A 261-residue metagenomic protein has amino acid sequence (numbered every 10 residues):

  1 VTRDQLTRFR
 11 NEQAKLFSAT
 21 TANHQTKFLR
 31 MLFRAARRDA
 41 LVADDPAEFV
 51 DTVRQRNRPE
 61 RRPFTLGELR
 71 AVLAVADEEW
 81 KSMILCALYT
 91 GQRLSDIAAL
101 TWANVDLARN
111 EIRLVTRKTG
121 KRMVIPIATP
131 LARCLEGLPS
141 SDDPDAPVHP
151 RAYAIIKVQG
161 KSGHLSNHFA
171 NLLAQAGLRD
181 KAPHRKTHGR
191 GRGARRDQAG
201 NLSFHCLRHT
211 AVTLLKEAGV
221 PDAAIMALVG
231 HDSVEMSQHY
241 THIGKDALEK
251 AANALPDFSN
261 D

Functional and structural regions predicted by a protein language model:
V1-D4, A182-G219: Short basic/aromatic active-site micro-motif
V1-L41, R58, K157-H164, D180-A182 (+1 more regions): N-terminal core-binding DNA-recognition domain of tyrosine site-specific recombinases/integrases
A19, N23-F28, A36-A98, A108 (+4 more regions): Basic, Lys/Arg- and aromatic-enriched nucleic-acid-binding interface segment
T20, R38, V75, K81-L85 (+4 more regions): C-terminal catalytic core of tyrosine-transesterase DNA break-rejoin enzymes
P63, T116-G120, D222, V229-A254: Catalytic-site neighborhood detector that most strongly recognizes the C-terminal catalytic loop/helix of tyrosine
G67-V72, M123-T129, R133, G137 (+1 more regions): DNA/chromatin major-groove-contacting recognition/catalytic segments
L73, R117-G137, P144-L172, P183-G189 (+1 more regions): C-terminal catalytic core of Y-nucleophile DNA break-rejoin enzymes
A74, R109, S141-D143, R151-K157 (+3 more regions): C-terminal secondary-structure termini that scaffold catalytic or DNA-interacting sites
